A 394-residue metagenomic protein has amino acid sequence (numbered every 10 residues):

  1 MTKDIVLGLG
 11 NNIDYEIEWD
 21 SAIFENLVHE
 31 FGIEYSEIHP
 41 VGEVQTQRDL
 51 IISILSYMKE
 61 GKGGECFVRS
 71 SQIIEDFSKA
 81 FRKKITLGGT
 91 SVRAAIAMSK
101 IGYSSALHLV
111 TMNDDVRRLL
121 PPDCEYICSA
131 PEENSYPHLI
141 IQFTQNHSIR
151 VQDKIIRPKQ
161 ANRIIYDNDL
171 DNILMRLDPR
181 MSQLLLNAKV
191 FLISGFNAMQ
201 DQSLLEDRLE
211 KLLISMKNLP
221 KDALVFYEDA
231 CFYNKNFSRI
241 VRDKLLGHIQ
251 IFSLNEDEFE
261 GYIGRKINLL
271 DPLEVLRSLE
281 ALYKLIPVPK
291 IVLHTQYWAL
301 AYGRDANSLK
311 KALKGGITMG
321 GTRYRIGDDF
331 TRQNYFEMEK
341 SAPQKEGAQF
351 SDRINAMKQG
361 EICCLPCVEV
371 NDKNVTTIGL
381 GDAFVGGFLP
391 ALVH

Functional and structural regions predicted by a protein language model:
M1-V375, V393: Ribokinase/PfkB-type carbohydrate-kinase core domain
I378: Catalytic tyrosine of NAD(P)H-dependent dehydrogenase/reductases that use a Tyr as the general acid/base
G381: Conserved single-residue anchors adjacent to enzymatic active/cofactor-binding motifs
F388: Active-site-proximal C-terminal subdomain of hydrolase catalytic domains
